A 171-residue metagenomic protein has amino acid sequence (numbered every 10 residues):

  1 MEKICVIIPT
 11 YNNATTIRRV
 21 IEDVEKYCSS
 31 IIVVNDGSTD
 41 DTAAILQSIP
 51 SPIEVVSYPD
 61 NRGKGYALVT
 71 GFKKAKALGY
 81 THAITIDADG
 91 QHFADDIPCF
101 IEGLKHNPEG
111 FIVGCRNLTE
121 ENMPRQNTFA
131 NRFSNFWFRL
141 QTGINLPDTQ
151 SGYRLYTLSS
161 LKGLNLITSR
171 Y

Functional and structural regions predicted by a protein language model:
K3-C5, S30: Cell-envelope/extracellular polymer assembly enzymes that use nucleotide-activated donors
T10-Y11, V34-D36, Y58: Conserved sequence signature across two-component system core domains
Y11-Y27: Short, well-formed alpha-helical segments that are part of the catalytic scaffolds of diverse glycosyltransferases
T15-R19, D40-S48, D95: Acidic helix N-cap motif at the loop->helix transition within catalytic regions of sugar-transfer enzymes
I32, A43-L78: Conserved donor nucleotide-binding strand/loop of the catalytic core
N35-A44, G90: A conserved acidic beta->alpha catalytic loop
D60-K74, H82, A94-Y171: Acceptor/aglycone-binding surface of glycosyltransferases and processive sugar-polymer synthases
Y80-Q91: Short beta-strand-to-loop acidic/aromatic patch adjacent to the donor-nucleotide binding site
